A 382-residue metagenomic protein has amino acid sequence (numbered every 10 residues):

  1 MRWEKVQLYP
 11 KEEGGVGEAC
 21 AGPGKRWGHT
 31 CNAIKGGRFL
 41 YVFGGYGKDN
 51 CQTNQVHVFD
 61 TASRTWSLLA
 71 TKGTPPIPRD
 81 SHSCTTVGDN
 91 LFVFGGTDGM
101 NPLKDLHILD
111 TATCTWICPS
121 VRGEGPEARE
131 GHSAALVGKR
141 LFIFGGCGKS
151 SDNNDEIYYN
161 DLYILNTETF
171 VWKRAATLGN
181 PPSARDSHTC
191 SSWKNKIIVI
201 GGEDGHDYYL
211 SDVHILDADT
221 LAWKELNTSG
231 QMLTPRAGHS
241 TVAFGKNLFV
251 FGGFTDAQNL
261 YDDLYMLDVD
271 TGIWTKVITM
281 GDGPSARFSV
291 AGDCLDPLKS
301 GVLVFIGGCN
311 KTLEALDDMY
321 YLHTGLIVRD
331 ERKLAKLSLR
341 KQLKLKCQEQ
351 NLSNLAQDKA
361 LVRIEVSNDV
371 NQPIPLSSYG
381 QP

Functional and structural regions predicted by a protein language model:
M1-P382: Kelch-like beta-propeller repeat domains
